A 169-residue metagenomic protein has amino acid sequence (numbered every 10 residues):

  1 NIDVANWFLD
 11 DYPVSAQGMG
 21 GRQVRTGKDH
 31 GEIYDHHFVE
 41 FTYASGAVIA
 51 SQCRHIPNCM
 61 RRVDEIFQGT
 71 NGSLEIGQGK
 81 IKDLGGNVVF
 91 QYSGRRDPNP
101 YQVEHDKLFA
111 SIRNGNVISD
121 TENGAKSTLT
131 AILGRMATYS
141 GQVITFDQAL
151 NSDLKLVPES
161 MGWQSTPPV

Functional and structural regions predicted by a protein language model:
N1-E122, T128-V169: Contiguous beta-strand/loop segments that form the cofactor/metal-binding neighborhood of enzyme cores
